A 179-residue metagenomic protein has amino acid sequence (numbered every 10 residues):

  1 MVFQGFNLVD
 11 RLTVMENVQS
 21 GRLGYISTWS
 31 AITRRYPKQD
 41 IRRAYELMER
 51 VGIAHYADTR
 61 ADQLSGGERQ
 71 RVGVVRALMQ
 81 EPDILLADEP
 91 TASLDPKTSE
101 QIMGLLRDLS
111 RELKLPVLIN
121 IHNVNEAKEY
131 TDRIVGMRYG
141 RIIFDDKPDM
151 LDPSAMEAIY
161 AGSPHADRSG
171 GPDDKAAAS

Functional and structural regions predicted by a protein language model:
Q19, S30-H55: Conserved ABC ATPase "signature" region
R60-L64, E68: Conserved ABC ATPase signature
E81: Conserved catalytic motifs of ABC-family nucleotide-binding domains
L85-D88: Catalytic Walker B motif of ABC-type/P-loop ATPase nucleotide-binding domains
P96-T98: Helix N-cap at the start of a conserved alpha-helix in ABC-type nucleotide-binding domains
E100-E112: Helical segment within the ABC ATPase nucleotide-binding domain
I121-H122: H-loop/switch region of ABC-family ATPase nucleotide-binding domains
